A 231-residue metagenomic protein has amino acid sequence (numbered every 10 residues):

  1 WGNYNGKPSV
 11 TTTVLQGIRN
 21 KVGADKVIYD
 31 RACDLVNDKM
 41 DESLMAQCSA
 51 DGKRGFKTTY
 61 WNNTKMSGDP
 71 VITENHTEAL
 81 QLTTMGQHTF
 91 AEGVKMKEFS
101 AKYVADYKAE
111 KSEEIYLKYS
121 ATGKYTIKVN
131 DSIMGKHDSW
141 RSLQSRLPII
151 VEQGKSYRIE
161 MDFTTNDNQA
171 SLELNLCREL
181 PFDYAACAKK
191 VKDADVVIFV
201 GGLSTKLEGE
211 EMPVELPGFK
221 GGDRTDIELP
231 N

Functional and structural regions predicted by a protein language model:
W1-N231: C-terminal non-catalytic regions of proteins with extracellular/luminal or membrane-system context
